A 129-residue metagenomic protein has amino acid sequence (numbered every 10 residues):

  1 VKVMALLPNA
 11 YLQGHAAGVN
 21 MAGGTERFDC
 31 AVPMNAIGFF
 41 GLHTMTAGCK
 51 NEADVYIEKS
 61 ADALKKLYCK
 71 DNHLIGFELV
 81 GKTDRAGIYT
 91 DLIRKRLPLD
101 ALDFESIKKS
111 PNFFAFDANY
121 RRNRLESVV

Functional and structural regions predicted by a protein language model:
V1-G87: Mid-to-C-terminal Rossmann-like scaffold of FAD/NAD(P)H-dependent oxidoreductases
Q13, A17-N20, F113-V129: An exposure/low-complexity boundary signal
F40-H43, D103, V128: Short charge-dense sequence patches
S60-N123: C-terminal auxiliary extensions adjacent to catalytic cores
